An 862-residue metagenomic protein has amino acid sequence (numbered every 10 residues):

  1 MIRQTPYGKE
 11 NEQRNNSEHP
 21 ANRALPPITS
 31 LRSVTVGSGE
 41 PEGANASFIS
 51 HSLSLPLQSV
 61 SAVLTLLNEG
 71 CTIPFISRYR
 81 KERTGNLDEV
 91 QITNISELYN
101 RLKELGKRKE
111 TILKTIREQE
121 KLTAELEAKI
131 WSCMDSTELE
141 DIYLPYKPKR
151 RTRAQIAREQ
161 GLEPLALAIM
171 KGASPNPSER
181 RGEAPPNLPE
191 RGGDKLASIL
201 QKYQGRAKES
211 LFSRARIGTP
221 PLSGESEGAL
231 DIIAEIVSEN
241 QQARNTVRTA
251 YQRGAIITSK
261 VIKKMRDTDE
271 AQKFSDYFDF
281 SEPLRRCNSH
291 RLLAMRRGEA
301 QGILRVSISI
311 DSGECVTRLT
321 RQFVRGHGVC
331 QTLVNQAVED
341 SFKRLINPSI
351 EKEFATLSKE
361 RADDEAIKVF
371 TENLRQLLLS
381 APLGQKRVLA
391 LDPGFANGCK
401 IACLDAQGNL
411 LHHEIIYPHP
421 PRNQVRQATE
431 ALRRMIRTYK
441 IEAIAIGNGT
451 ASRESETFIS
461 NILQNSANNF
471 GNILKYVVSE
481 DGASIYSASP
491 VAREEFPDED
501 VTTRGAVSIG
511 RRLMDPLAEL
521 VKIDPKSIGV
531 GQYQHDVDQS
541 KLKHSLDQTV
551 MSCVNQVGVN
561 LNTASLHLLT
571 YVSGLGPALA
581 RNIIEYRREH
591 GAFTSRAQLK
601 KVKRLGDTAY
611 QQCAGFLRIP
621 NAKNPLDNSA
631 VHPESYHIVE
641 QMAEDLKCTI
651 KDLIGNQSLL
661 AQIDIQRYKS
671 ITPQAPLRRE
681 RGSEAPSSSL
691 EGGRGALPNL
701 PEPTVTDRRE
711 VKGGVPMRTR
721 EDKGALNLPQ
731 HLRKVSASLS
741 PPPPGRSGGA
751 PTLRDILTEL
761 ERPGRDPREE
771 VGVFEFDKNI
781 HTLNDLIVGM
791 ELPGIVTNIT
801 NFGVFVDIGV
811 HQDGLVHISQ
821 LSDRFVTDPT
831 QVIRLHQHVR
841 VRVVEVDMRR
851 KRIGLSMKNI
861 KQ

Functional and structural regions predicted by a protein language model:
L31, S38-G39, E179-G182, R191 (+5 more regions): Glycine-biased, low-complexity coil/linker segments
N45, E97, K103-L122, W131 (+6 more regions): Long, highly charged, low-complexity intrinsically disordered interaction regions that mediate electrostatic DNA/RNA
P56-L57, E69-G70, R150, L162 (+20 more regions): Short flexible coil/turn linkers enriched for glycine and charged/polar residues that connect secondary-structure
F75, Q91-N94, R101-S174, G193-A390 (+2 more regions): Duplex nucleic acid-engaging cores and interfaces of nucleic-acid transaction enzymes
Y79-E82, M170, D311, P393 (+10 more regions): Short, ordered loop/turn segments at secondary-structure junctions
T249-I256, L391-F395, G449-A451, V477-I485 (+6 more regions): A glycine-rich phosphate-binding loop feature that marks nucleotide/adenosyl-phosphate handling sites
Q385-A390, K400, E456-I459, S595-Q598 (+3 more regions): Short beta-alpha junctions and helix-cap segments that line functional grooves
D627, I638-T672, L700, M717-R718 (+1 more regions): Single-stranded RNA-binding regions, centering on S1/OB-family and related RNA-binding modules
